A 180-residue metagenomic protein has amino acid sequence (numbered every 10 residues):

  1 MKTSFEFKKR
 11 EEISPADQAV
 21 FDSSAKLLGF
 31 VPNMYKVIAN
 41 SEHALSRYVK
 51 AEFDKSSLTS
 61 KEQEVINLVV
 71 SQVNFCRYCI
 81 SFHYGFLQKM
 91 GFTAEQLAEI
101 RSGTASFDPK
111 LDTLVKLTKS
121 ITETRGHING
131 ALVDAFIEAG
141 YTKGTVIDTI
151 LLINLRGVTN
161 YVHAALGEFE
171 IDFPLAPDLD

Functional and structural regions predicted by a protein language model:
M1-D180: Hydrophobic alpha-helical segments
